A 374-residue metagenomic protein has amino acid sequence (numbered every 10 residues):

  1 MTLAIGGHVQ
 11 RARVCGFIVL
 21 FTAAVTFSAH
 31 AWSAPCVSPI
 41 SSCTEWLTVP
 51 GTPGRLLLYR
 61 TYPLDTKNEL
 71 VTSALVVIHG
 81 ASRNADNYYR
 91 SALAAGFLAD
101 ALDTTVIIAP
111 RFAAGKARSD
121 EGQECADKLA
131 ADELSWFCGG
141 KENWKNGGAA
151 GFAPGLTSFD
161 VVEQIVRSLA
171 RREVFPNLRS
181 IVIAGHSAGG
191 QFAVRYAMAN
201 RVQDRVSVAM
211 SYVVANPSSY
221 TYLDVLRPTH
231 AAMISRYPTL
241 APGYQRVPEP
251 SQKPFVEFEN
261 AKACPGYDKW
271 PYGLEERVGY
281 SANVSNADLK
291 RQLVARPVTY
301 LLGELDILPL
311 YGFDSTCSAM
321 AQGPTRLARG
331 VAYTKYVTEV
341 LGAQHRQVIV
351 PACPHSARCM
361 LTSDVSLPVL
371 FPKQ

Functional and structural regions predicted by a protein language model:
A31-A74, S82, D86-V106, F137-P154 (+7 more regions): A domain-start/cap signature at the N-terminus of enzymes
F112, M210-Y222: Active-site nucleophile loop of the alpha/beta-hydrolase fold
F112-L156: Cap/lid segment of the alpha/beta-hydrolase catalytic domain
D160-L178: Conserved acidic catalytic loop of the alpha/beta-hydrolase fold
G185, G189: Gly/Ala-rich beta-loop-alpha elbow adjacent to hydrolase catalytic centers
G190-V202: Short glycine-enriched nucleophile-adjacent loop and the immediately C-terminal alpha-helix near the catalytic center
T299-G323: Conserved strand-to-loop "acid loop" that flanks and positions the catalytic carboxylate
L301, L305, D314, V331-Q374: C-terminal catalytic histidine-bearing segment of alpha/beta-hydrolase fold enzymes
